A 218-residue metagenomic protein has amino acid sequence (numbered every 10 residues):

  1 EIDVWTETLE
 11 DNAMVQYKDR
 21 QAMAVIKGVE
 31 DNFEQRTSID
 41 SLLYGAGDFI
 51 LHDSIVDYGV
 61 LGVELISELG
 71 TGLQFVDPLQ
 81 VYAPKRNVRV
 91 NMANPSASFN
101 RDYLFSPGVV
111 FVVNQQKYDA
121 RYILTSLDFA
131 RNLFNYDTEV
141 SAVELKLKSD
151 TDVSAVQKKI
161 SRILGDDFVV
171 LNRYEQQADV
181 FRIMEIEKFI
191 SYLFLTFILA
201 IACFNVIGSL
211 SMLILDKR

Functional and structural regions predicted by a protein language model:
E1-V25, D31-Q35, G45-I55: Hydrophobic, regular-secondary-structure patches
E34, L65-I66, A130: A generic structural signal for short hydrophobic patches within well-formed alpha-helices
D57, V63-T71, D77: Secretory/export targeting leaders with adjacent low-complexity proregions
L61, Q74-D167: Basic-flanked hydrophobic alpha-helices used for secretion and membrane insertion
S149, V153-F204, L213-D216: Peri-transmembrane interface segments
